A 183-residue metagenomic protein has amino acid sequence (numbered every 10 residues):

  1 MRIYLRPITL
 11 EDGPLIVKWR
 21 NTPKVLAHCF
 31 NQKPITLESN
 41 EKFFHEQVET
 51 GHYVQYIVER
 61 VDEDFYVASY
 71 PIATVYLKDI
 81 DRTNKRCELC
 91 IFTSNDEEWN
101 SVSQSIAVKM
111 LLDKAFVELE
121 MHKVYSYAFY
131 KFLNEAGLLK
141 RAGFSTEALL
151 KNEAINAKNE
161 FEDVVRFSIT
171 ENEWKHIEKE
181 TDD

Functional and structural regions predicted by a protein language model:
M1-L15, Q55, V61, Y66-D183: Acyl-donor (CoA/ACP) binding surface of acyl/acetyltransferases
W19: Conserved catalytic core of Hanks-type protein kinase domains
K24-H45: Conserved GNAT-fold acetyl-CoA-binding loop/helix
H45-V61: A short helix-loop-beta-strand connector motif used in the catalytic cores of GNAT acetyltransferases and, in some
